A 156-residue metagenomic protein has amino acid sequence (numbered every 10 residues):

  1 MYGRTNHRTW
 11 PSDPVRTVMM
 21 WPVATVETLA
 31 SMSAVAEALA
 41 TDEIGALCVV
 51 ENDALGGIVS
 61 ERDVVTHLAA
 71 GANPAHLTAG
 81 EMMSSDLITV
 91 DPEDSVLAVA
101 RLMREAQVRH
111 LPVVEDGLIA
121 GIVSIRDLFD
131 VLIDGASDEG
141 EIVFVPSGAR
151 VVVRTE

Functional and structural regions predicted by a protein language model:
M1-E156: Tandem CBS (Cystathionine beta-synthase) repeat/Bateman regulatory domains
